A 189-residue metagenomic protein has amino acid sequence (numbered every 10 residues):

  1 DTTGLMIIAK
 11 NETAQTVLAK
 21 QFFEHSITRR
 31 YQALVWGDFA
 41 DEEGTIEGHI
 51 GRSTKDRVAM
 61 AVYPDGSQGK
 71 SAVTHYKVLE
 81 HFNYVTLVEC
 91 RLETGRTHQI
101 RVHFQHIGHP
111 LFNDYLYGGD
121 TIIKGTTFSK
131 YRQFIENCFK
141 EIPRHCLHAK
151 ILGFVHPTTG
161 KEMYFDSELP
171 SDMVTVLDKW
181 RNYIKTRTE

Functional and structural regions predicted by a protein language model:
D1-E189: RNA pseudouridine synthases
